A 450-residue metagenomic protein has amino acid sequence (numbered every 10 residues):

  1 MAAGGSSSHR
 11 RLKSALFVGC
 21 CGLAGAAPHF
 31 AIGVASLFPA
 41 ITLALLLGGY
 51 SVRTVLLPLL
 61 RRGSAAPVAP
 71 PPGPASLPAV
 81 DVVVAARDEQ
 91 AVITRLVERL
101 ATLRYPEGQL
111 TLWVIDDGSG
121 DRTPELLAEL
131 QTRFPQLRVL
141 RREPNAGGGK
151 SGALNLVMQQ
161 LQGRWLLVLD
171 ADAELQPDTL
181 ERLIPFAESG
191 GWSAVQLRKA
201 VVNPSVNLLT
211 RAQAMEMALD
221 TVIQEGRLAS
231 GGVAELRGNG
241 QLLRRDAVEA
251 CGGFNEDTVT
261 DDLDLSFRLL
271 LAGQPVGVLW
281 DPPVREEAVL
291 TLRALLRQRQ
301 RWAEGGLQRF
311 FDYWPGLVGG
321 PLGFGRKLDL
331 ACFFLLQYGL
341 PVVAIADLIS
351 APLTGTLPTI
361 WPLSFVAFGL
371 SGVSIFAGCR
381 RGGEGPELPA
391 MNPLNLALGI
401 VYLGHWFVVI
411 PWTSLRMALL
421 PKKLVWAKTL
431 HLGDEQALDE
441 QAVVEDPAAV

Functional and structural regions predicted by a protein language model:
A26-G48, V52-S64, P71-P74, C332-P421: Membrane-embedded multi-pass helical conduit in multi-pass membrane proteins, especially envelope-biosynthetic
G48-Q109, V425: N-terminal signal-anchor transmembrane helix
D116-L126, P144-A146: A conserved acidic beta->alpha catalytic loop
F134-E143, G147-A153, V157-R164, P177-V259 (+4 more regions): Long helical/loop segments within the catalytic core of UDP-sugar-dependent glycosyltransferases, especially the large
V259-L265: Acidic donor-binding loop at a coil-to-helix junction in glycosyltransferase catalytic cores that engages
S266-V284: Catalytic donor-sugar/metal-binding loop of nucleotide-sugar-dependent glycosyltransferases
W280-A294: Active-site donor/metal-binding and catalytic loop motifs of nucleotide-sugar-dependent glycosylation enzymes
